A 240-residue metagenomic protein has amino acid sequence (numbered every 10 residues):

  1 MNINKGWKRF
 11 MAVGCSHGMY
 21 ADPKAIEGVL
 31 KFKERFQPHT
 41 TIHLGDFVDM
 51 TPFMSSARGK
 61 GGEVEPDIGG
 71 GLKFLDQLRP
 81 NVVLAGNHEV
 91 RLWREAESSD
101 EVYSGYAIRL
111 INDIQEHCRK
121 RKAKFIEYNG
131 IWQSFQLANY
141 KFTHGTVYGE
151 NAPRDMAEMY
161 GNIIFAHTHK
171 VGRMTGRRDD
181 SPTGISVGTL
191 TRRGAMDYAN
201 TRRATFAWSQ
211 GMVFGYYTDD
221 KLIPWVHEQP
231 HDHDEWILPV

Functional and structural regions predicted by a protein language model:
N2-M11, S134-K141, D220: Beta-strand-turn-beta hairpins that frame and shape the catalytic cleft of phosphate-ester-processing enzymes
N4-G6, E34-Q37, D76-L78, C118-R119 (+4 more regions): Flexible, charged surface loops at secondary-structure boundaries
G6-R9, V13-K120: Core catalytic region of metal-dependent phosphoesterases/phosphodiesterases, especially metallo-beta-lactamase-like
P23-K24, A123-I126, H144-V147: Short gly/ser/thr-rich secondary-structure transition/capping motifs
T41-L44, P80-G86, E127, F142-H144 (+3 more regions): A structural signal for short, well-ordered beta-strand segments and their strand-loop junctions that often border
D100-L137, T168, I185-G194: Active-site-proximal loop/helix segment associated with metal-binding centers of metalloenzymes
K141-W225: Conserved beta-sheet core of the metallophosphoesterase superfamily
Y217-V240: A short C-terminal boundary segment appended to hydrolase-like catalytic domains
